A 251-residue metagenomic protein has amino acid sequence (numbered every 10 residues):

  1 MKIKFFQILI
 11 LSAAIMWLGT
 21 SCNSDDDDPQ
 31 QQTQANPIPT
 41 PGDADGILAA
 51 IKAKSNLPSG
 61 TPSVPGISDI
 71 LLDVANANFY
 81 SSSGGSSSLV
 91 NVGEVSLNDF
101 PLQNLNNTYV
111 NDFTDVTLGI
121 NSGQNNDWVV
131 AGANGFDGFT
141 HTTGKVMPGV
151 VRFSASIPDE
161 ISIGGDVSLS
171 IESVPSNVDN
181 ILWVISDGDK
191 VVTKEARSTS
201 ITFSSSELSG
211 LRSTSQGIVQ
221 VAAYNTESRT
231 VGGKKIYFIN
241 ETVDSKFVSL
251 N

Functional and structural regions predicted by a protein language model:
M1-S21: Sec-dependent bacterial lipoprotein signal peptides
M16-S59: Bacterial Sec-dependent N-terminal signal peptides
D69-G85, S162-S168: Short coil/turn motif common to extracellular beta-sandwich-like domains
S86-G93, V174-D179: Short proline/glycine-enriched turn/loop motifs at strand-loop junctions of beta-rich domains
D112-G119, S200-G210: Exposed aromatic-hydrophobic patches
N121-D137, S213-R229: Short, aromatic- and glycine-rich surface loops/edge beta-strands on solvent-exposed regions
T140-R152, G232-N251: Short beta-strand elements
G149-E207: Short helix-loop boundary/capping segments
